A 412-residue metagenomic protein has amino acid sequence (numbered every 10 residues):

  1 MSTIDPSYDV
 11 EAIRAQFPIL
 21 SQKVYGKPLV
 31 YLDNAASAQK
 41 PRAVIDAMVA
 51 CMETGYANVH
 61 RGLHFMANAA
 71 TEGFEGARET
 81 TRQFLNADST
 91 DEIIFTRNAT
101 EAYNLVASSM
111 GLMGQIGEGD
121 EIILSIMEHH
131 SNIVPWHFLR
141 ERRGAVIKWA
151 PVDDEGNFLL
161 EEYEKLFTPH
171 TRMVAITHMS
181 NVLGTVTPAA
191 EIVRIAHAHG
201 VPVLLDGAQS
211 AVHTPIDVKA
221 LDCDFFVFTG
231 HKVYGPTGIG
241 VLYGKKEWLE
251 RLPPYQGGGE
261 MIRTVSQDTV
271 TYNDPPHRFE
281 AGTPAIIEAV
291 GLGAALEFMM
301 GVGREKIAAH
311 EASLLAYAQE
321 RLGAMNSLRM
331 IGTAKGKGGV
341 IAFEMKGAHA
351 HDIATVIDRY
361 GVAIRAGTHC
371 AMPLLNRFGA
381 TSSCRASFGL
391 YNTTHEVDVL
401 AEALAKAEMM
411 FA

Functional and structural regions predicted by a protein language model:
M1-A412: Pyridoxal 5′-phosphate
